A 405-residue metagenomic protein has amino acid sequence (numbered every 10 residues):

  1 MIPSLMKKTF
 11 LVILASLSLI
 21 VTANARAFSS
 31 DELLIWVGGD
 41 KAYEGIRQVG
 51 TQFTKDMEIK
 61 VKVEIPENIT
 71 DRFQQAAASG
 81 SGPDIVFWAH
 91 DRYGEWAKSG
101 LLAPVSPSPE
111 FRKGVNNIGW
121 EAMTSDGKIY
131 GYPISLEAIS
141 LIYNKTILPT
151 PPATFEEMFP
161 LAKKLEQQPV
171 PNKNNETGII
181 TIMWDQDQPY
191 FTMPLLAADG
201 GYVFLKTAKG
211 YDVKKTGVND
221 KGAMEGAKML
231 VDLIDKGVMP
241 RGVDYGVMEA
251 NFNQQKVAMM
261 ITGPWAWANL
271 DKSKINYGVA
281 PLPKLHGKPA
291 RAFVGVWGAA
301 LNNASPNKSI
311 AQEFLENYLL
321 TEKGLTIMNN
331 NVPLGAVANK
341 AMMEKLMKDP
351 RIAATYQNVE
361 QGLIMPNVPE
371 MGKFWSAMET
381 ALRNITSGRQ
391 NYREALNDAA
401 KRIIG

Functional and structural regions predicted by a protein language model:
L34, T51, K55-D56, G127-I129 (+7 more regions): Extracytoplasmic/periplasmic substrate-recognition and gating elements
Q52-V115, Y130, K145-A153, N251 (+3 more regions): Extracytoplasmic "Venus flytrap"/periplasmic binding protein-like
P83-D84, R112-T146, K173, T181 (+2 more regions): A structural signal for short loop-to-beta-strand junctions that line the ligand-binding cleft of periplasmic/secreted
H90-I139, T150, E156-L161, N175 (+3 more regions): Hinge/lid segment of periplasmic solute-binding proteins
M123, A280, M328-A377: Long, aromatic- and glycine/proline-rich binding clefts that accommodate carbohydrate-like moieties
Y130-I134, I139, F159-K214, V257: Extracytoplasmic/periplasmic solute-binding protein
L161-A162, Y211-G242: Glycine-centered hinge/linker elements that transmit conformational signals in sensory and ligand-binding systems
Q357-G405: Conserved C-terminal helix/tail region of periplasmic/extracytoplasmic solute-binding proteins
